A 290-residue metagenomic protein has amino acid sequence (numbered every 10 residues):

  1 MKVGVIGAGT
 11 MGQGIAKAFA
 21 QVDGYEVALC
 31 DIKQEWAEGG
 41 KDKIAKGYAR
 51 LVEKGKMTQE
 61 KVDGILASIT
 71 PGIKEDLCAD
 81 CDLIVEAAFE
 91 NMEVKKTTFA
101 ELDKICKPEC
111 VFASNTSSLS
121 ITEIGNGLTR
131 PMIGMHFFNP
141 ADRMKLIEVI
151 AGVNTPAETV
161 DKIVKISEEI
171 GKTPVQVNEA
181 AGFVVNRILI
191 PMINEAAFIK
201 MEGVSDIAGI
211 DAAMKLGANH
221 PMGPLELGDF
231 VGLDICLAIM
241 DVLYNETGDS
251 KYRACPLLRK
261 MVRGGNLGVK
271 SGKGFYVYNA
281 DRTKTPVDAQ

Functional and structural regions predicted by a protein language model:
M1-R50, K54: NAD(P)+-binding Rossmann beta1-loop-alpha1 motif at the extreme N-terminus of oxidoreductases
T10, W36-G39, R50-V111, L119: Rossmann-like NAD(P)-binding element
D23-G24, A157-E158, E168-E179, M201-E202 (+1 more regions): NAD(P)-dependent Rossmann-like dehydrogenase/reductase catalytic/cofactor-binding core
Y25, A79, P140-I150, P221-M222 (+1 more regions): Acidic/polar active-site rim loop that often engages polyanionic ligands
V111-N178, F183-R187: Rossmann-fold dinucleotide-binding core
